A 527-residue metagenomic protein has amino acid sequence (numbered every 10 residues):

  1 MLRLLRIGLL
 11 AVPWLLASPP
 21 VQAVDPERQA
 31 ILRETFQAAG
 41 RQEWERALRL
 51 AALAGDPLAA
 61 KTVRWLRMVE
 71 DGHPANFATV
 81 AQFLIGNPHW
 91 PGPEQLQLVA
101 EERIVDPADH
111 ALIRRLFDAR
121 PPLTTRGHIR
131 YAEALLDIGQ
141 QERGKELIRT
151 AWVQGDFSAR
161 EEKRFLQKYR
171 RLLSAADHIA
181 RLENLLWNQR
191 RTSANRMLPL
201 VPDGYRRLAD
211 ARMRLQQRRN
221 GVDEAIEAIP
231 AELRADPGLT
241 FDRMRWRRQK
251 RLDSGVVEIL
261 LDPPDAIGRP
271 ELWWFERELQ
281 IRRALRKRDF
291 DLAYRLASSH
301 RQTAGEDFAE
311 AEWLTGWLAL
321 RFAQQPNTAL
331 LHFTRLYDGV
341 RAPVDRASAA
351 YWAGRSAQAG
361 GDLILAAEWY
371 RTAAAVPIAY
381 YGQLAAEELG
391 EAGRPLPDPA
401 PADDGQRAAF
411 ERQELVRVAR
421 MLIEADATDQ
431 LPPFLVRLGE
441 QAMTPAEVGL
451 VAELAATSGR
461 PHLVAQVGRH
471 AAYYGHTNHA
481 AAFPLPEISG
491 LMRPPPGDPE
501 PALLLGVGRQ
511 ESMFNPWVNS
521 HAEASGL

Functional and structural regions predicted by a protein language model:
R6-A17: Bacterial N-terminal signal peptides
V24, L48-L58, V69-G72, A81-P91 (+14 more regions): Solenoid-like repeat scaffolds
I31, R64, Q97-A100, H128 (+8 more regions): TPR repeat positional signature
E34, R64-R67, A100, Y131 (+8 more regions): Structural register within alpha-helical repeat arrays
A38, D71, I104, L135 (+8 more regions): Residue at a conserved register position within TPR or TPR-like alpha-solenoid repeats
R41, E70, P107, I138 (+7 more regions): Structural motif corresponding to the intra-repeat A-B loop/turn of tetratricopeptide repeats
P57, W65-L66, V80-G86, E227 (+11 more regions): Catalytic glycan-binding domains that act on GlcNAc-containing polysaccharides
